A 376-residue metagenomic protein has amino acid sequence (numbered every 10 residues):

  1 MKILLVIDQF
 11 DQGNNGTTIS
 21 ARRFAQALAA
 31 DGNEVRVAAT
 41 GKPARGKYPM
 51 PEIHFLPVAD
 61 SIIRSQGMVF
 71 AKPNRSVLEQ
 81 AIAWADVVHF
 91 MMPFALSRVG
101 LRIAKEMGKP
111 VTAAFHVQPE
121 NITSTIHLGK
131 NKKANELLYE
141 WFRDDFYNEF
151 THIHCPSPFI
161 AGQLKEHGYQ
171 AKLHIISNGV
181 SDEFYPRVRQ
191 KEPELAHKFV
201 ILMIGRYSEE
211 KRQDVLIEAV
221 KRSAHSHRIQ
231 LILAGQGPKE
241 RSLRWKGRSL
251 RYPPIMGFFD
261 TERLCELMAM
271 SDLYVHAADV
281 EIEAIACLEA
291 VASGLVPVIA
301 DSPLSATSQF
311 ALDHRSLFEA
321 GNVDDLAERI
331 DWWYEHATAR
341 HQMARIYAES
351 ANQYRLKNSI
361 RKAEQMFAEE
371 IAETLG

Functional and structural regions predicted by a protein language model:
G41, F159, G179: Carbohydrate-associated surface elements
I82, F258-F259, E266-S271: Short alpha-helical donor nucleotide-sugar binding micro-motif in glycosyltransferases
P93, D279: Aromatic "clamp/platform" in nucleotide-sugar-dependent glycosyltransferases that forms part of the donor/acceptor
V180-H197: Acidic anion/phosphate-binding donor-loop and adjacent secondary structure in glycosyltransferase catalytic cores
E194-K221: Conserved donor-binding/catalytic core segment of Leloir-type glycosyltransferases
R241-E262: Nucleotide-activated donor-binding/catalytic signature segment of Leloir-type glycosyltransferases, i.e., the conserved
V296-D301: Short hydrophobic beta-strand element within catalytic cores of glycosyltransferases and related nucleotide-activated
L312-V323, D331-A337: Conserved acidic donor-binding segment of nucleotide-sugar-dependent glycosyltransferases
